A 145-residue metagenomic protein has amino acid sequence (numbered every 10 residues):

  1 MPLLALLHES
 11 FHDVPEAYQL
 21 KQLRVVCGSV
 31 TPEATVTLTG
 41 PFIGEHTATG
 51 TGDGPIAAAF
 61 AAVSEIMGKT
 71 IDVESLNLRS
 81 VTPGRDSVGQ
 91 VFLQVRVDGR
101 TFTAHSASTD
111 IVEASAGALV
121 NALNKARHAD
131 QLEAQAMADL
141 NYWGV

Functional and structural regions predicted by a protein language model:
M1-V145: Terminal or standalone catalytic/regulatory effector modules within metabolic enzymes and repeat proteins
